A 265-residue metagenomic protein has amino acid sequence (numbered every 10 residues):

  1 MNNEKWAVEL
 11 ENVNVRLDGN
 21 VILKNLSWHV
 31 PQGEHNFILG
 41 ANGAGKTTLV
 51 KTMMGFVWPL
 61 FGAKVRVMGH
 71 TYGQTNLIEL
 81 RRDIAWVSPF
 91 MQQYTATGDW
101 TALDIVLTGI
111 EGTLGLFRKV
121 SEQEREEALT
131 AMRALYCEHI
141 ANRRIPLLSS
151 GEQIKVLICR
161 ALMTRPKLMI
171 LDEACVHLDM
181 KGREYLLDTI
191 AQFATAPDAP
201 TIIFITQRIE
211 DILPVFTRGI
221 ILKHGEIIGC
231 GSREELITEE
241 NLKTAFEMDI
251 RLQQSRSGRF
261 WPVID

Functional and structural regions predicted by a protein language model:
M54: Helix-to-loop junction immediately C-terminal to a conserved catalytic motif
G62-G73: Conserved ABC transporter NBD signature motif
L107, E122-I140: Conserved ABC ATPase "signature" region
F117-V120, R144-L148: Conserved ABC ATPase signature
M169-E173: Catalytic Walker B motif of ABC-type/P-loop ATPase nucleotide-binding domains
A245-D265: ABC ATPase nucleotide-binding domains
